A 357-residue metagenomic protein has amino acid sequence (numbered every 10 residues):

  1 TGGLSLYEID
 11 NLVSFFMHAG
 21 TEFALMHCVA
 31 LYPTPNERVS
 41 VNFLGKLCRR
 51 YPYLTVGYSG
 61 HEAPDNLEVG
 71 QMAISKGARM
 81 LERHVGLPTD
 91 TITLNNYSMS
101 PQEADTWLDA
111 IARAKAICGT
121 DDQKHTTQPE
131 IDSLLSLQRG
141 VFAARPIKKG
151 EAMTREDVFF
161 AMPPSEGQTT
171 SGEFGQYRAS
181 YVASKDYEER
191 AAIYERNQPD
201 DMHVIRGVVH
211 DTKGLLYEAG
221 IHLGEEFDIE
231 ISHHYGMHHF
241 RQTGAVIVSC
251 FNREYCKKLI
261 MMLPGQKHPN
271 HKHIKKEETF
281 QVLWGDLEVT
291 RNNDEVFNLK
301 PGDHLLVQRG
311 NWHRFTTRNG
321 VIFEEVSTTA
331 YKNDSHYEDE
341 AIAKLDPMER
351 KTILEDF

Functional and structural regions predicted by a protein language model:
T1-I205: Catalytic cores and adjacent flexible loops of soluble metabolic enzymes that perform enolate/carbanion chemistry on
A143, K149, A179-A183, K258 (+3 more regions): Short, conserved secondary-structure segments in the cores of folded domains
D200-C256, I342-F357: A short, N-terminal "cap"/entry segment at the start of jelly-roll beta-barrel domains of the cupin/DSBH fold
R241-T243, K258-K275: Conserved short histidine dyad/triad with adjacent acidic residue
L263-P264, I274-N292: Glycine- and acidic-residue-biased ligand/ion/polar-headgroup-sensing regions
K267-P269, D303-R314, Y331-K332: Histidine-centered metal-chelating micro-motifs
T279, N293-W312: Short acidic-glycine-tyrosine-enriched beta hairpin
T316-F357: Double-stranded beta-helix
